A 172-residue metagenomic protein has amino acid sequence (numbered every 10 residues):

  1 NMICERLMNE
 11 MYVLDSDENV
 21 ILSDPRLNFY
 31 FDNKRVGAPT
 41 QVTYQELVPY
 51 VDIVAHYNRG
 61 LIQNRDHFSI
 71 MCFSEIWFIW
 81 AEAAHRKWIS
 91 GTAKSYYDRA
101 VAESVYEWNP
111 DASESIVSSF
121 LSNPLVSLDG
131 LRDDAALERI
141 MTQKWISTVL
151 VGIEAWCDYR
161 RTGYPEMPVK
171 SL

Functional and structural regions predicted by a protein language model:
N1-W80, H85-R86, A93-Q143, S147 (+1 more regions): Hydrophobic-face positions in mid-chain alpha helices that act as interaction patches
Y159: Short coil/turn segments at beta-strand junctions that form active-site/ligand-binding loops
E166-L172: C-terminal soluble interaction/assembly domains
